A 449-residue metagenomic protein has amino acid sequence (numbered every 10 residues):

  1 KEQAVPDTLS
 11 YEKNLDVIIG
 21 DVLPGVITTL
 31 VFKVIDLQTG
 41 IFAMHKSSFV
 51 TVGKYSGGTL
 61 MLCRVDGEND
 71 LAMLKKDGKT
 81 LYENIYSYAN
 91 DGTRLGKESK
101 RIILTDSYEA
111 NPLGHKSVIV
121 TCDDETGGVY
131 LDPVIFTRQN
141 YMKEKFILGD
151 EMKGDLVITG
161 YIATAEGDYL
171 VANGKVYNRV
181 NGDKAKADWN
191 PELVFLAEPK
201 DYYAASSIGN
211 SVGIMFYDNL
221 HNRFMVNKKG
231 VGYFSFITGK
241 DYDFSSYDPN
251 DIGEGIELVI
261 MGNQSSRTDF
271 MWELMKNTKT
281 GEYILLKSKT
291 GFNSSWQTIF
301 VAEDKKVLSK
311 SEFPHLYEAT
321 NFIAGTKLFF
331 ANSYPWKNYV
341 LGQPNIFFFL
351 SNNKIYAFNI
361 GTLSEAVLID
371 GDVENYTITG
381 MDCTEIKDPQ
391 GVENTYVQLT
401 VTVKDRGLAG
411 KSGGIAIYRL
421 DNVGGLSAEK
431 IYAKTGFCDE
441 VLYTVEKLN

Functional and structural regions predicted by a protein language model:
K1-Y55: Beta-strand-enriched, solvent-exposed domains that form extended recognition/catalytic surfaces
V34-Q38, C122-D124, D405: Surface-exposed loop/turn motifs at beta-strand-loop junctions within extracellular Ig-like and Fibronectin type III
S48-D77: An edge-strand/N-cap motif at the start of beta-rich repeat modules
S56-T59, H115-S117, A165-G167, N210-G213 (+4 more regions): Short coil/turn segments that connect the beta-strands within blades of beta-propeller domains
I85, I102, N111-K337, F358 (+1 more regions): Preference for solvent-exposed, low-hydrophobicity sequence contexts
R94-K100, I252-I256, Y317-F330, D372-K387 (+1 more regions): Repeat-based blade/solenoid architectures
G281-K411: Intrinsically disordered, low-complexity segments enriched in Gly and acidic/Ser/Thr residues that form flexible
P389-N449: Blade-level signature of beta-propeller repeat domains, shared across WD40, Kelch, NHL, RCC1 and BNR/Asp-box propellers
